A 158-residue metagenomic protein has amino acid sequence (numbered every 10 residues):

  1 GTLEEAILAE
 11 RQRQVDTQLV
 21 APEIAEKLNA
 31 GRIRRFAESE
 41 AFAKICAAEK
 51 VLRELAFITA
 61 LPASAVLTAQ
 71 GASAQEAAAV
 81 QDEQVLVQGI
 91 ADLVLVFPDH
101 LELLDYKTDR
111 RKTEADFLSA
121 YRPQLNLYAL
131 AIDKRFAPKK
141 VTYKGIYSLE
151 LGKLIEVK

Functional and structural regions predicted by a protein language model:
G1-D82, K153-I155: A non-catalytic, helix-rich entry segment at domain boundaries
A65-K158: Mg2+/Mn2+-dependent nuclease catalytic core
